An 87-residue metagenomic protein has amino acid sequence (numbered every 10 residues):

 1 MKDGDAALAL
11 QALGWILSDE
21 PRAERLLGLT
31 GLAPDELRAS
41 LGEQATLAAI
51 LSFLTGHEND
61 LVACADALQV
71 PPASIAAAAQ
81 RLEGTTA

Functional and structural regions predicted by a protein language model:
M1-A87: Metal- and O2-centered redox machinery and metal/ROS homeostasis
